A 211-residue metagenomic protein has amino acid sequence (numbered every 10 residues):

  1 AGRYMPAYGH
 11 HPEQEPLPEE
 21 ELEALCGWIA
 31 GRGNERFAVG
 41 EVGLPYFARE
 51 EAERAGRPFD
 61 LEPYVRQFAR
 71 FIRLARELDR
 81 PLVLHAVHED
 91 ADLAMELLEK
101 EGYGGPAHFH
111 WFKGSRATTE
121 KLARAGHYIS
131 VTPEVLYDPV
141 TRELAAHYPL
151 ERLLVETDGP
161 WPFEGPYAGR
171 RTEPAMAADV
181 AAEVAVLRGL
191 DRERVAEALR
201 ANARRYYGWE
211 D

Functional and structural regions predicted by a protein language model:
A1-A24: A metal-dependent hydrolase metal-coordination microenvironment
M5-A7, V39, V83, H108-H110 (+2 more regions): Structural detector of well-ordered beta-strand residues that form the stable sheet scaffold of enzyme domains
P6, E41, A75, L122 (+4 more regions): Conserved, mostly hydrophobic/aromatic
H10-Q14, G43-L44, H88-D90, K113 (+2 more regions): Active-site-proximal loop/turn and secondary-structure-junction residues that shape catalytic pockets, frequently
E19, C26-A125, E143, A168 (+1 more regions): Divalent metal-binding pocket/active-site signature
R73-L74, L78, M176-D211: Mid-to-C-terminal alpha-helical segments outside catalytic/metal-binding sites
G126-V140: His/Asp/Glu-enriched short active-site or ligand-binding loop at hydrolase and phosphoryl-transfer sites
E151-E173: Short acidic/histidine-rich active-site segments
